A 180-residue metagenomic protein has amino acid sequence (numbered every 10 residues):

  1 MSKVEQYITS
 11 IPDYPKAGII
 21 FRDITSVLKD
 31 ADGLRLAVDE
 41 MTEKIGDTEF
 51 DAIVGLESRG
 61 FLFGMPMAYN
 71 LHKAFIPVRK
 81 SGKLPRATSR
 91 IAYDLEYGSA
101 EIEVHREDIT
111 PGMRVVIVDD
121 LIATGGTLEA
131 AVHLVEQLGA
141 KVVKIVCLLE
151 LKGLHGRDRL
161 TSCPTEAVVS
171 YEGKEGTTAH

Functional and structural regions predicted by a protein language model:
M1-A52: Active-site-facing substrate-recognition patch
Q6, E129-H180: PRPP-dependent phosphoribosyltransferase catalytic core
G18, I53, F75, I145: Residue-level signature of catalytic and energy-coupling elements of molecular machines, predominantly ATP/GTP-dependent
F50-P66: Charged, well-structured alpha/beta interaction segments
D51, M113, V143: Conserved acidic residues
L62-L71, A130-V132: Short Gly/Thr/Asp-enriched flexible loops that form oxyanion-binding sites at enzyme active sites
A74-V116, G176-T177: Short, glycine/charge-rich flexible loops or terminal/linker lids adjacent to PRPP-binding catalytic cores
D120, G125: Conserved G/P- and acidic residue-centered "switch" motifs that form tight phosphate/ATP-binding loops in soluble
